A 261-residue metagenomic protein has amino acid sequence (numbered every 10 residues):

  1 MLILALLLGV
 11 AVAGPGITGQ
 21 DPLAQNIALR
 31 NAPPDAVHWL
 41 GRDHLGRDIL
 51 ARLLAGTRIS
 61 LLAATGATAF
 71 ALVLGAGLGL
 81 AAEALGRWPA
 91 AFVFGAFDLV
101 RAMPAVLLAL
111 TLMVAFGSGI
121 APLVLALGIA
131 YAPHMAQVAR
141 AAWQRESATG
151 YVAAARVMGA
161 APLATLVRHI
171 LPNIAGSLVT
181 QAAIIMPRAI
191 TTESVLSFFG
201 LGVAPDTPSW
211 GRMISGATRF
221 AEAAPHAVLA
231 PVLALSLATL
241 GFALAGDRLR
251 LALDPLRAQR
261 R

Functional and structural regions predicted by a protein language model:
M1-Q20, A96: N-terminal signal-anchor/first transmembrane alpha helix
G14-I17, A63-D98, L110, L244: Transmembrane-helix boundary motif in ABC transporter permease subunits
W39, D43, E83-R145, A153: Generic hydrophobic transmembrane alpha-helix motif, especially the helices
R58-L74, A109, L163-V195, F242: Transmembrane alpha-helices
T68-A69, A76, L80, S118-R168 (+1 more regions): Membrane-cytosol interface at the C-terminal ends of specific transmembrane alpha-helices in multi-pass membrane
L107-L110, A115, G119-V124, G128 (+2 more regions): Non-cytoplasmic
A109, V114, F198, W210-R248: Hydrophobic alpha-helical transmembrane segments of polytopic membrane proteins
A130, G176, A183-M186, P225-R261: C-terminal transmembrane helix and the adjacent membrane-cytosol boundary/short C-terminal tail of inner/organellar
